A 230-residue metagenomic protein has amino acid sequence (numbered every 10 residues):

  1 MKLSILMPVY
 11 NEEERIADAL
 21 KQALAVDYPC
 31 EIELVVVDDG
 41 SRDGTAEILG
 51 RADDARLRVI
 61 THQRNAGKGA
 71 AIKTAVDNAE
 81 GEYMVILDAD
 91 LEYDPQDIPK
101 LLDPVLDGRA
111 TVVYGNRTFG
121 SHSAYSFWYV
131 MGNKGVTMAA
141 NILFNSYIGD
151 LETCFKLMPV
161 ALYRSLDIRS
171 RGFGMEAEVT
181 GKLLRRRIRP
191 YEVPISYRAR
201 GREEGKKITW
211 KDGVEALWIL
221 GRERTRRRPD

Functional and structural regions predicted by a protein language model:
K2-S4, E33, E178: Cell-envelope/extracellular polymer assembly enzymes that use nucleotide-activated donors
E12-A25: Short, well-formed alpha-helical segments that are part of the catalytic scaffolds of diverse glycosyltransferases
E12-R15, S41, K68, D94: Donor nucleotide-sugar binding loop of glycosyltransferases
I32-E33, A46-N78: Conserved donor nucleotide-binding strand/loop of the catalytic core
D38-E47, L91: A conserved acidic beta->alpha catalytic loop
R64-N78, Y83, P95-F173, A199-G221 (+1 more regions): Acceptor/aglycone-binding surface of glycosyltransferases and processive sugar-polymer synthases
Y147, R169-R171, T180-R198: Catalytic donor-sugar/metal-binding loop of nucleotide-sugar-dependent glycosyltransferases
